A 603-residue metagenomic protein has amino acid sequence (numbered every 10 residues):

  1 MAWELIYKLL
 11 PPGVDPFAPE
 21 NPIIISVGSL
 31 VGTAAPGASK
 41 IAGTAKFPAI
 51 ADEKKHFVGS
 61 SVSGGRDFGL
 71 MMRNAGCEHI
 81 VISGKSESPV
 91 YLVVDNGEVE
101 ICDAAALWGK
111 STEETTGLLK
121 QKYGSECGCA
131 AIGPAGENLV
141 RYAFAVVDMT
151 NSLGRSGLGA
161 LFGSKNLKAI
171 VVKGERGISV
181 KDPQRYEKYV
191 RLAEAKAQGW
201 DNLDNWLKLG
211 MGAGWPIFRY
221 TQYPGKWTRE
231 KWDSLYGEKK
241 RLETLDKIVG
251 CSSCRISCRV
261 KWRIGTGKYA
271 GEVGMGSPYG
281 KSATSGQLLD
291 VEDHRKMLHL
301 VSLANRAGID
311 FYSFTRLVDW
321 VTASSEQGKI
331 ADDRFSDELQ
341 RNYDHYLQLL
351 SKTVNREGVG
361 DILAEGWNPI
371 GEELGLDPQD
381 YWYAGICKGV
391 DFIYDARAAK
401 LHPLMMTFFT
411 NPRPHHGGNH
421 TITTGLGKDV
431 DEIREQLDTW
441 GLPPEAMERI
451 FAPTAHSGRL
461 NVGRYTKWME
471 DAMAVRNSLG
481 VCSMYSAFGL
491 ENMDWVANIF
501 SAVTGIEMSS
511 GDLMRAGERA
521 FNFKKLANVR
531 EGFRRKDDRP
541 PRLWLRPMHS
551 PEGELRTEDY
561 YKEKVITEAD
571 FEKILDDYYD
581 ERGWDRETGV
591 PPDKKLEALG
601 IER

Functional and structural regions predicted by a protein language model:
M1-S29, A35-G37, I132-G133, S152: N-terminal amphipathic, basic-rich helices that act as targeting or association modules
A18, G32-A75, H79-I80, N151 (+1 more regions): Internal mixed beta-strand/loop scaffold within catalytic domains of large alpha/beta enzymes
A18, I41, D52, K120-Y123 (+2 more regions): Extended C-terminal regions of large enzymes
S26-V27, S61-V62, S83, I132 (+1 more regions): Short His-Asn-centered micro-motif
V31-P36, P89-Y91, N138-V140: Short active-site-adjacent helix-start/loop capping segments
G65-G97, S164-I178, D310-L317: Glycine-rich phosphate/pyrophosphate-binding loops and their adjacent beta-strand/loop elements at enzyme active sites
L92-W108: Long, charge-dense
G109-E113: Extended, low-hydrophobicity, polar/charged segments
